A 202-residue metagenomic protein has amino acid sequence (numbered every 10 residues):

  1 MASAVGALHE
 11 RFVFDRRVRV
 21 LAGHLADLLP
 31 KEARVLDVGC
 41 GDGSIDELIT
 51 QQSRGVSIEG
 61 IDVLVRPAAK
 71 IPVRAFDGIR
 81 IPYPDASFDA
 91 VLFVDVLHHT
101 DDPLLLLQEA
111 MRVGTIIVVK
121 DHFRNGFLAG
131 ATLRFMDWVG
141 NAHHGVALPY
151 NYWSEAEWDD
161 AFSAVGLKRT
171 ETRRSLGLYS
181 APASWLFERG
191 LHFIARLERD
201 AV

Functional and structural regions predicted by a protein language model:
M1-G23: Class I SAM-dependent methyltransferase Rossmann-like catalytic core, especially the SAM/SAH-binding loop
L36, G41-R80: Class I SAM-dependent methyltransferase SAM/SAH-binding core
E47, H122-S184: C-terminal alpha-helical "lid/dimerization" subdomain adjacent to the S-adenosyl-L-methionine
L92: A conserved beta-strand element that flanks and buttresses the S-adenosyl-L-methionine
D95-H99: A short His-aromatic
T100-V113: A short, conserved alpha-helix within the catalytic core of class I
G114-H122: Conserved beta-strand signature within the Rossmann-like core of class I S-adenosyl-L-methionine
S180-V202: Core SAM-dependent methyltransferase catalytic element
